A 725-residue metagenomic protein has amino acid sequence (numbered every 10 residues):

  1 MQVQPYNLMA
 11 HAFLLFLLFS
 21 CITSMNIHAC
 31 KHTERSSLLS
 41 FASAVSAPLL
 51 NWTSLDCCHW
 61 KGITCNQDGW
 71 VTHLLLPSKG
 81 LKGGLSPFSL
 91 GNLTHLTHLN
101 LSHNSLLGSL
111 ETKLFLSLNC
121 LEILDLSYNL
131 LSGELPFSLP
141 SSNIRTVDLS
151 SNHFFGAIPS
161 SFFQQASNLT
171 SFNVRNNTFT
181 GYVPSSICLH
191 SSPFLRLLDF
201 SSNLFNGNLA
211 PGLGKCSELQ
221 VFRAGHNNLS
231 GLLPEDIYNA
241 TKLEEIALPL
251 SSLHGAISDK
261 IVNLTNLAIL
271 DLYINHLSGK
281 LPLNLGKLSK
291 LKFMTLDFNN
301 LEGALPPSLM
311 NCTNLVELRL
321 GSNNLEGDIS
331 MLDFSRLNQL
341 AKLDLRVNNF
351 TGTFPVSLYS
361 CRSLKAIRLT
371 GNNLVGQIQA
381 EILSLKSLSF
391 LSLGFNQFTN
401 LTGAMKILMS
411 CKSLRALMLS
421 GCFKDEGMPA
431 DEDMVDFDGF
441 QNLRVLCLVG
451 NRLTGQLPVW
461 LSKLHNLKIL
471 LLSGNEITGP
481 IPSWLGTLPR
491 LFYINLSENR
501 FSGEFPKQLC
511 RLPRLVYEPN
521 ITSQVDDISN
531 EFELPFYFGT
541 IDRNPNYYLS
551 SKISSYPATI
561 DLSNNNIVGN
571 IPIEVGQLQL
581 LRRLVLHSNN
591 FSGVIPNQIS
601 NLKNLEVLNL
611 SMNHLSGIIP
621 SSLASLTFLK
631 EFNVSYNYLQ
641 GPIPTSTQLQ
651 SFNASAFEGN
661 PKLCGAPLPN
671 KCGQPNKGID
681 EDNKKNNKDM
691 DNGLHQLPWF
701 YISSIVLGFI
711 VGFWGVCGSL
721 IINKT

Functional and structural regions predicted by a protein language model:
M1-T725: Plant-biased, solvent-exposed loop and capping regions within N-terminal extracellular ligand-binding ectodomains
